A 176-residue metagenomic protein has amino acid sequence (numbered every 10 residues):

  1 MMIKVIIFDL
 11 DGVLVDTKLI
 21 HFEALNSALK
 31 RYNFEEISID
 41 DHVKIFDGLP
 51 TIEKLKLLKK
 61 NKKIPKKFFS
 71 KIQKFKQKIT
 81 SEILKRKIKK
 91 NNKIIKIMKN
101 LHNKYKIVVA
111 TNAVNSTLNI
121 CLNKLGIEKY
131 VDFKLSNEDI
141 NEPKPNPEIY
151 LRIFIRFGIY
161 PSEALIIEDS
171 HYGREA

Functional and structural regions predicted by a protein language model:
I3-I95: N-terminal helical cap/lid subdomain that shapes the substrate entry/recognition surface in HAD-like hydrolases
L14, I95-K99, H171-G173: Short glycine/proline-centered loop/turn elements that form peptide/ligand docking sites
L14, K44, I107-A110, E142 (+1 more regions): Conserved SAM-binding loop
E82-V109, N115, N119: Short, acidic loop-to-helix structural element flanking the phosphoryl-transfer center in phosphate-processing enzymes
K89, V114-I166, H171-E175: Substrate-recognition "cap/lid" segment bordering the active-site pocket of phosphatases
